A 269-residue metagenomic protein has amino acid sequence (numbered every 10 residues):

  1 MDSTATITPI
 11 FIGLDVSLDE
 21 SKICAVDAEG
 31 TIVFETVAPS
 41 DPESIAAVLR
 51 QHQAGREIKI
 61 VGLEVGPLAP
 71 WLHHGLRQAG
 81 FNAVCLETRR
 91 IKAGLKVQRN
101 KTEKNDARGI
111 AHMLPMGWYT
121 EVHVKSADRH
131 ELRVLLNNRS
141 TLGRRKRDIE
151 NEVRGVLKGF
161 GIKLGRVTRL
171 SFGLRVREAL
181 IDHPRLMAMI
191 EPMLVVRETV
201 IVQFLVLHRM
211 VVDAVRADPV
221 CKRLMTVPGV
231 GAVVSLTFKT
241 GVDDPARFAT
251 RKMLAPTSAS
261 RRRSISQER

Functional and structural regions predicted by a protein language model:
M1-R269: A detector of single, family-specific signature residues that are central to catalytic or substrate-handling motifs
